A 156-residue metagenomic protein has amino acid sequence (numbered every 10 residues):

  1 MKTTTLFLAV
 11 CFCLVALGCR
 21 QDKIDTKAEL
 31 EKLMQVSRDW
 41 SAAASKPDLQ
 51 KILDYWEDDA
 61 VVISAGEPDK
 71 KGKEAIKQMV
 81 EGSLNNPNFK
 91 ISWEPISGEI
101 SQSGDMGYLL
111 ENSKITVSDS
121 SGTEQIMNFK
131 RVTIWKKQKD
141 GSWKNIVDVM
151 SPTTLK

Functional and structural regions predicted by a protein language model:
M1-K27: Bacterial Sec-dependent N-terminal signal peptides
C11-C13, D59, S83: Alpha-helix boundary/capping residues
C19-D54, V61-K156: A beta-strand edge to alpha-helix "cap/lid" segment located at domain peripheries
